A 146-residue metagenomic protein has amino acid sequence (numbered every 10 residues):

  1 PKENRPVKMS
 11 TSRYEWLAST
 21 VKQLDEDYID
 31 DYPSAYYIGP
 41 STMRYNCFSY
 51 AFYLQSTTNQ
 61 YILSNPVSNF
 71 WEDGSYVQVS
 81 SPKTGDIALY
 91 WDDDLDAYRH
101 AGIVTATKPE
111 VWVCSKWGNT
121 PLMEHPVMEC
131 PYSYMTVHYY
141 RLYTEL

Functional and structural regions predicted by a protein language model:
P1-F70: N-terminal capping segments
T11, S64, L89, S115 (+1 more regions): Surface-exposed beta-strand edges and flanking loops
S41, Y45, V104, T136-V137 (+1 more regions): A structural signal for short, hydrophobic beta-strand segments that form beta-sheets in beta-rich/all-beta domains
S49-Y50, W112, H138: Generic structural signal for residues positioned in beta-strands
Y61-M123, V127-M128: ...with weaker cross-activation on analogous glycine-rich loops/strands in unrelated enzymes
T120-L146: Glycine- and charge-enriched low-complexity intrinsically disordered segments
